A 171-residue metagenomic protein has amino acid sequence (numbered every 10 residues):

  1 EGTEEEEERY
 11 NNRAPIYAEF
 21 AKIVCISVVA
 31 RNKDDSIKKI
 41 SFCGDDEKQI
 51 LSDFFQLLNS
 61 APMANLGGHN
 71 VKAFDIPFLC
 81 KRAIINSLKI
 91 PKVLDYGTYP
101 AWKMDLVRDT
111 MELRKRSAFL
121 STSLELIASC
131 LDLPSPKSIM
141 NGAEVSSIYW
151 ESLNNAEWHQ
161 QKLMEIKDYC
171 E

Functional and structural regions predicted by a protein language model:
E1-I23: Entry/capping segment at the start of metal-dependent catalytic domains with acidic active-site entry clusters
R13-Y17, F54-F55, G67-H69, D95: Catalytic micro-motifs at enzyme active sites that drive phosphoryl/nucleotidyl and oxygen chemistry
A21-I40, A61-Y169: Metal-dependent phosphoesterase core characteristic of DEDDh/y 3'-5' exonuclease domains
S41-D46: Short, flexible loop segments at the rims of nucleotide/cofactor-binding pockets, characterized by
K48-M63: Short, basic/hydrophobic alpha-helical segments
S52-F55, M164, E171: Generic alpha-helical structural signal
